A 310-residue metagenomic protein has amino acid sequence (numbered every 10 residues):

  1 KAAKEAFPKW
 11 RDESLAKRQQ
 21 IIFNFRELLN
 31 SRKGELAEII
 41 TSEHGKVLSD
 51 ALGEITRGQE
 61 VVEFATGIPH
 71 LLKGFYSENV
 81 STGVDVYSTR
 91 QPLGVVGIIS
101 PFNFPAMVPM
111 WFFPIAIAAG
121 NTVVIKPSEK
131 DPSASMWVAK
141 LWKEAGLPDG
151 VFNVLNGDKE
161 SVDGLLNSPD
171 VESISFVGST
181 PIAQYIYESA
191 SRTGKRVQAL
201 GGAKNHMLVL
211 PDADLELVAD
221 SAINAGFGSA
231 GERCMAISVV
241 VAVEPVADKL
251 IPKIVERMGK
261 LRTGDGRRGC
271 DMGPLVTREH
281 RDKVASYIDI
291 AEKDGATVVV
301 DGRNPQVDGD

Functional and structural regions predicted by a protein language model:
K1-L72: Glycine-rich loop-to-alpha-helix module at the N-terminal edge of alpha/beta enzyme cores
A3, R18, I40, V62 (+7 more regions): Residue-level signal for inorganic ion chemistry
Q19-R26, A37, I55, Q59 (+8 more regions): Hydrophobic face of alpha-helices
Q20, I39-K46, Y76-T82, R267-G273: Short linear capping/connector segments at secondary-structure termini
R26-L28, I39, Q59-T66, L141 (+10 more regions): Alpha-helical structural signal in soluble globular domains
G74-L217, D248, G269-C270: Rossmann-like NAD(P) dinucleotide-binding subdomain of oxidoreductase/dehydrogenase enzymes
P181-D310: ALDH superfamily catalytic-core signature
